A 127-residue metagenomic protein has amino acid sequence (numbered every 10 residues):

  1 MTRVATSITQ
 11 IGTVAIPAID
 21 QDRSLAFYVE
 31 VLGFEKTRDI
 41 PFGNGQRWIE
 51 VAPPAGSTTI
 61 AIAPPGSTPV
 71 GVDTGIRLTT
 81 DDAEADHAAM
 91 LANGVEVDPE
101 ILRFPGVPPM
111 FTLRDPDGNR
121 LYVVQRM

Functional and structural regions predicted by a protein language model:
M1-S7, T13-I16, T37-I40, R47 (+1 more regions): Vicinal oxygen chelate
I11-T13, G71-I76: Eukaryotic phosphotyrosine signaling hubs
A15-P17, A52, R77-D81, V124: Short hydrophobic/aromatic beta-strand micro-patches that form the beta-sheet surface supporting nucleotide- or nucleic
A15-T58: Core segments of cupin and vicinal oxygen chelate
F27, E84-A89: Short amphipathic alpha-helices within nucleic acid-binding modules
I40-F42, P54, G66-T68, L102-R103: Short polar/acidic secondary-structure junctions
P54-T58, S67-V70, A83-A85: Short, charged/polar surface micro-motifs in flexible loops or helix N-caps
A55-I60, G118-L121: Short, charged/polar, Gly/Pro-enriched secondary-structure boundary elements
